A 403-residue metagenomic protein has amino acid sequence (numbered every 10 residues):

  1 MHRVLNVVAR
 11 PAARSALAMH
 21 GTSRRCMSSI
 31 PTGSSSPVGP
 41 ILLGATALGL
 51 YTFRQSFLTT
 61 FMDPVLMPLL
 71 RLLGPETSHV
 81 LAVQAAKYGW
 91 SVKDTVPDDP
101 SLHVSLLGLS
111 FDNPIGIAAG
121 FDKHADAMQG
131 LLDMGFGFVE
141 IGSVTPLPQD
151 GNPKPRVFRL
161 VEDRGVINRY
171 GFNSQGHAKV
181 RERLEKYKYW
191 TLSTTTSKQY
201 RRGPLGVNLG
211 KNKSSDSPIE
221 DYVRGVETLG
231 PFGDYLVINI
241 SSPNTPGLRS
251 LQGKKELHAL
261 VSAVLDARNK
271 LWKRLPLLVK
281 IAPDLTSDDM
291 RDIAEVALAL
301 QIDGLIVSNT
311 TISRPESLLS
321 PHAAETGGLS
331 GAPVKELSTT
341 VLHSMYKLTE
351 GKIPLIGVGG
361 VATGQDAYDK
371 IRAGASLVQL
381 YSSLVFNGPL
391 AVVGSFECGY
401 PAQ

Functional and structural regions predicted by a protein language model:
M1-V38, G44: N-terminal mitochondrial targeting presequence
I30-L205, K213: N-terminal capping/small domains of soluble enzymes
K87-W90, T95-P97, P243-E256, M290-G351: Glycine/Thr-rich beta-alpha phosphate-binding loop at enzyme active sites
H124-L131, L285-A299, K347, G351 (+1 more regions): Catalytic cores of alpha/beta
G137-L147, I240-S242, G304-I312, V361 (+1 more regions): Glycine-rich phosphate-binding active-site loops on the catalytic face of alpha/beta enzymes
P148-R164, P315-G327, L384-Q403: C-terminal helical cap(s) of enzyme catalytic domains, especially alpha/beta-barrels
G165, S174-T194, G253-L277, T326-I353 (+1 more regions): Alpha-helix-loop-beta-strand connector modules within alpha/beta enzyme cores
K211-V223, R249-E256, L278-A299: Active-site glycine- and acidic-residue-rich loops that bind and position anionic ligands or nucleotide-like cofactors
